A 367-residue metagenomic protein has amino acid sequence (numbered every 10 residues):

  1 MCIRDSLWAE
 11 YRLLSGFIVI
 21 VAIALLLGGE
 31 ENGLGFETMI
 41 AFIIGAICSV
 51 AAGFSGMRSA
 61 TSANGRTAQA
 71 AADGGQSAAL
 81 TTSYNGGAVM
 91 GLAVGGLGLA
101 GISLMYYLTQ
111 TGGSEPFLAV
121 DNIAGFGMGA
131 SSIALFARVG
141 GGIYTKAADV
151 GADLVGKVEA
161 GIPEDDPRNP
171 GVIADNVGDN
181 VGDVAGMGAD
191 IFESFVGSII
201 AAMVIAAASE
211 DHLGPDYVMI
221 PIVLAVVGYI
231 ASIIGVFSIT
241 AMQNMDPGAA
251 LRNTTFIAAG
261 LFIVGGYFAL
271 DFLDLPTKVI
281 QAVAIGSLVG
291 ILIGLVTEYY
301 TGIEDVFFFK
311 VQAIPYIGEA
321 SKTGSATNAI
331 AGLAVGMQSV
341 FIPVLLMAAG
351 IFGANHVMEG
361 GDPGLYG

Functional and structural regions predicted by a protein language model:
R4-G367: Hydrophobic packing and interface segments
